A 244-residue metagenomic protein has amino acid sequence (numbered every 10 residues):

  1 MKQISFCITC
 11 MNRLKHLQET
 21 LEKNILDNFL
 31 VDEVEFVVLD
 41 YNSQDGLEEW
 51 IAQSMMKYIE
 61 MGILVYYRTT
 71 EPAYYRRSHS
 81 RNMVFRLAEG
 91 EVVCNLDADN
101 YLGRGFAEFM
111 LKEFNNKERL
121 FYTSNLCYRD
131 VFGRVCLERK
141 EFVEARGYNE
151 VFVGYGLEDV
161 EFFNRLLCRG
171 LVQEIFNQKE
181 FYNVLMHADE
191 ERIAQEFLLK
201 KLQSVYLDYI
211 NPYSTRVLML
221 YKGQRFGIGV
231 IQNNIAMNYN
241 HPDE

Functional and structural regions predicted by a protein language model:
R13-N28: Short, well-formed alpha-helical segments that are part of the catalytic scaffolds of diverse glycosyltransferases
D32-S43, Y67-T70: Short beta-strand/loop segment that forms part of the nucleotide-sugar
V38-I51, D97-Y101: A conserved acidic beta->alpha catalytic loop
G46, N100-E113: Acidic donor-binding/catalytic loop of UDP-sugar-dependent glycosyltransferases, especially processive GT2
E71-A88: Glycine-rich, basic loop-to-helix element that forms the pyrophosphate-binding segment of sugar-nucleotide handling
V93: Short aromatic/hydrophobic "clamp" motif used to bind/position activated sugar donors
E108-F132: Conserved donor NDP-sugar-binding/catalytic core segment of glycosyltransferases
V160, N164-E244: C-terminal catalytic/acceptor-binding lobe
